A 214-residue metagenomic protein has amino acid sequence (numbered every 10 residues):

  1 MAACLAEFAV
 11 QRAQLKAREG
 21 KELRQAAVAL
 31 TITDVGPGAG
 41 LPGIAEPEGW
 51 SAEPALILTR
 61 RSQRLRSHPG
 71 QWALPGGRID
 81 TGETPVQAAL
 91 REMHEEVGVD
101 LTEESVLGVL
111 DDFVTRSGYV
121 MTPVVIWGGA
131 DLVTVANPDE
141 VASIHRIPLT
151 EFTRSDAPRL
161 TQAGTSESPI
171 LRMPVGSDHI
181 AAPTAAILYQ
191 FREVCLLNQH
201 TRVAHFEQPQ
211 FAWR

Functional and structural regions predicted by a protein language model:
M1-A73, R78-L132, L171-R214: N-terminal leader/linker segments that precede catalytic domains of diphosphate-processing enzymes
A136-V175: NUDIX/MutT-family hydrolases
